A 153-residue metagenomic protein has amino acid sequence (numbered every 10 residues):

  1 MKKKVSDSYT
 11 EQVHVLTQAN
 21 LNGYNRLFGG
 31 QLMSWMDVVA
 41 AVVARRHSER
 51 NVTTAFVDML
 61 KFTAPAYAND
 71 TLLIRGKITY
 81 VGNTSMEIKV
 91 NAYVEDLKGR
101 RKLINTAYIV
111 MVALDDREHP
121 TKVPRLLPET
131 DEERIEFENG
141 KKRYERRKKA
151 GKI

Functional and structural regions predicted by a protein language model:
M1-K3: Short, Lys/Arg-enriched, disordered terminal segments
S6, E11, Y67-A68, T79-I153: HotDog/MaoC-like acyl-thioester-processing domains
H14-N20: A short small-residue
L21-M33: A conserved, well-ordered hydrophobic junction motif at loop->secondary-structure transitions
Q31-E49: Active-site helix/loop of acyl-thioester processing domains in fatty-acid/polyketide metabolism, spanning hotdog-fold
E49-A68: Small beta-barrel nucleic-acid-binding modules, principally OB-folds
